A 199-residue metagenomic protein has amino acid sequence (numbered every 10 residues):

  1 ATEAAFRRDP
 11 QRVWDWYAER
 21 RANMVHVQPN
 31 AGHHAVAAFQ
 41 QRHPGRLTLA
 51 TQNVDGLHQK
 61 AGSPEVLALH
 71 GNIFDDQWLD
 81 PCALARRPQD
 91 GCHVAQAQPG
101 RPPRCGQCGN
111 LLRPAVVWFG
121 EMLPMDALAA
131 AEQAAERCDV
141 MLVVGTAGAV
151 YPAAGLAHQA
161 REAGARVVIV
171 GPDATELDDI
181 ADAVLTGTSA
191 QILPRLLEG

Functional and structural regions predicted by a protein language model:
A1-G199: Conserved catalytic core of sirtuin-type NAD+-dependent deacylases
